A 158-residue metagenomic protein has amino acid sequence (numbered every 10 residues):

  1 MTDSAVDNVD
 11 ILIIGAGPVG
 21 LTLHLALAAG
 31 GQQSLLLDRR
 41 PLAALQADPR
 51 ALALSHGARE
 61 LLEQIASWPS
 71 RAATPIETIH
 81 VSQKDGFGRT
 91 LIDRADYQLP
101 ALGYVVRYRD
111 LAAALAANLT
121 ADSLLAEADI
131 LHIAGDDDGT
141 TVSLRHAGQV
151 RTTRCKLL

Functional and structural regions predicted by a protein language model:
S4-V19: Beta1/beta-strand and adjacent pyrophosphate-binding region of the FAD-binding site in flavoprotein oxidoreductases
V6, T74-L158: Conserved N-terminal helical subregion
I11, Q32-S34, L158: Hydrophobic anchor at the start of a short beta-strand that flanks the dinucleotide cofactor-binding loop
G15, L37-D38, Q83: Short beta-strand/turn micro-motifs composed of small residues that flank or help shape donor/cofactor-binding pockets
T22: Short alpha-helical segment within the catalytic ATP-binding CA
A26-R50: Glycine-rich FAD pyrophosphate-binding loop
L27, L37, A66, R71 (+1 more regions): Alpha-helix C-terminal capping segments
D48-K84: N-terminal FAD cofactor-binding segment of flavoenzymes
